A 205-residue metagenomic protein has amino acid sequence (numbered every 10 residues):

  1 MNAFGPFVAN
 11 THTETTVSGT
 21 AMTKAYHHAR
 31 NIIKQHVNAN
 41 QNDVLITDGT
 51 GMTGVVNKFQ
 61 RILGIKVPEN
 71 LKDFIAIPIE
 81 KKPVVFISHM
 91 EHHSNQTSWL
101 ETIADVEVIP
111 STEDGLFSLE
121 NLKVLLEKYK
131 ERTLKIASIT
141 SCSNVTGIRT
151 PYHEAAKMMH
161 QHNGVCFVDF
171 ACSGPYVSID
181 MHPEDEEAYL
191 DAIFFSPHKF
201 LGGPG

Functional and structural regions predicted by a protein language model:
M1-G205: Pyridoxal 5′-phosphate
